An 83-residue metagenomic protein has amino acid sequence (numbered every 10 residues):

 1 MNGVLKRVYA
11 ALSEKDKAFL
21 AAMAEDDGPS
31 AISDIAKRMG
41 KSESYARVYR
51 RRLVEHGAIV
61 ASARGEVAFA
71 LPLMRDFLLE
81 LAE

Functional and structural regions predicted by a protein language model:
M1-E43: Winged-helix-like regulatory helical subdomains adjacent to P-loop NTPase cores
P29, A68, D76: Flexible, glycine-rich phosphate/dinucleotide-binding loops and adjacent beta-alpha linkers at cofactor/substrate
A31, A46-R47, E80: Extended hydrophobic-aromatic, low-complexity segments
M39-H56, R64: Short amphipathic alpha-helical interaction segments
S62-A68, P72-L73: Short, Lys/Arg-rich nucleic-acid/phosphate-binding segment
P72-E83: Short, amphipathic alpha-helical interaction segments positioned at domain boundaries
